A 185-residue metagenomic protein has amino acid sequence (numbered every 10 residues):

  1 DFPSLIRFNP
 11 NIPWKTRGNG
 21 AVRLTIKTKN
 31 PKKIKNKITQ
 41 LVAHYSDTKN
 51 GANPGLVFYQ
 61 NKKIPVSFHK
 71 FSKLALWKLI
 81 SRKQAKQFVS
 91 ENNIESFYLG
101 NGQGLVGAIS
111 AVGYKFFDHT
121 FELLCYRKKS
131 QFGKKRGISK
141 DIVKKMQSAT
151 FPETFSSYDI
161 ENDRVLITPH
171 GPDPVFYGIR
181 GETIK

Functional and structural regions predicted by a protein language model:
D1-K185: Conserved mixed alpha/beta catalytic, RNA-binding, or beta-rich assembly cores of soluble enzyme, regulatory
